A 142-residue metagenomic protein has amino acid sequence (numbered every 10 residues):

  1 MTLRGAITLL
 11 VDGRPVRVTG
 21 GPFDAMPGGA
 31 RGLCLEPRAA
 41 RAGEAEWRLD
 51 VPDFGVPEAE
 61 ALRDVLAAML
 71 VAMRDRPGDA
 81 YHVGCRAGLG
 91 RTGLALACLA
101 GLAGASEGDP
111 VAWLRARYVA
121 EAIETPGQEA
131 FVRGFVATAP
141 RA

Functional and structural regions predicted by a protein language model:
M1-H82, L94-A142: Cys-dependent protein tyrosine phosphatase-like superfamily
C85: Short cysteine clusters
R91: Conserved SAM/SAH-binding loop-helix junction of Class I S-adenosyl-L-methionine-dependent methyltransferases
